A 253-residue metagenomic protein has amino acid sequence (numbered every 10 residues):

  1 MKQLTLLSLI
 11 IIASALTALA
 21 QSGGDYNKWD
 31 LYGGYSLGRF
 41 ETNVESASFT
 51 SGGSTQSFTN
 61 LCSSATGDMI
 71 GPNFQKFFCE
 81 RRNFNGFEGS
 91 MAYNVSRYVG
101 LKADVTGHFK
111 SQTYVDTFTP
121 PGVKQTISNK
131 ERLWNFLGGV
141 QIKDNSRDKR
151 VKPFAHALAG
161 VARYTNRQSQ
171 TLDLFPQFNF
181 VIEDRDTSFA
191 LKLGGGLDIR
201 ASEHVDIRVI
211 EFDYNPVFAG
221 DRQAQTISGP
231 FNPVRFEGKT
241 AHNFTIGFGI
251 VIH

Functional and structural regions predicted by a protein language model:
M1-Y26: Cleavable N-terminal export/targeting peptides
Q21, S90-F175, A241-F244, G249-H253: Gram-negative (and chloroplast) outer-membrane scaffold detector with strong preference for beta-barrel transmembrane
D25, C79-N85, K130-N135, E183-A190 (+1 more regions): Short sequence motifs at beta-strands and strand-loop junctions characteristic of Gram-negative outer-membrane
D25-L31, R97-V99, K149-A155, T187-F189 (+2 more regions): Outer-envelope beta-barrel architecture signal
K28-Y32, L37-R39, S46-V140, H204-D206 (+1 more regions): Glycine- and aromatic-enriched membrane insertion/assembly motifs of diderm outer-membrane and organelle channel
N73-F77, F118-N129, L174-E183, F231-G238: Extracellular loop and loop/strand-boundary signature of outer-membrane beta-barrel proteins
F136-G138, A155-V161, T187-L197, F212-Y214: Hydrophobic alpha-helical segments of small multi-pass membrane proteins
I199-H253: Predominantly the C-terminal beta-signal and adjacent terminal strand-loop region of outer-membrane beta-barrel
